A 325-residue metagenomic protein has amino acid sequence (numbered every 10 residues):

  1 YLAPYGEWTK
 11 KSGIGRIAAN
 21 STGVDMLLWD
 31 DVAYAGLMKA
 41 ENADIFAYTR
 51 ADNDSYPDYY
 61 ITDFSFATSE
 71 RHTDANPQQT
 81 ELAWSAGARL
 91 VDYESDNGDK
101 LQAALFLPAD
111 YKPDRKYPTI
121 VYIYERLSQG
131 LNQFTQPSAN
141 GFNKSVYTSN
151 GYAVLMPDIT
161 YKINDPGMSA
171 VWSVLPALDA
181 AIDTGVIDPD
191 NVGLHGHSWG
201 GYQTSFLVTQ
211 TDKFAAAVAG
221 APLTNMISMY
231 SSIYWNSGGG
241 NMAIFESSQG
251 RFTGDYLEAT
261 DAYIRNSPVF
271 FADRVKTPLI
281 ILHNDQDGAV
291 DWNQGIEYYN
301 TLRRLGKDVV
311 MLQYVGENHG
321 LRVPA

Functional and structural regions predicted by a protein language model:
Y1-E7, S128-T135: Short, conserved, GDST-rich strand-edge loop motifs in beta-rich repeat architectures
A3-Y5, K11-I17, S21-K112, F142: Non-catalytic accessory segments flanking enzyme active sites
G6-E7, D52, R126, S198: Residue-level signature of beta-propeller blades and closely related beta-rich strand-turn architectures in secreted
T9-K11, Y56-P57, S69, Q129-L131 (+2 more regions): Glycine/Thr-rich phosphate-binding loops of Rossmann-like dinucleotide-binding domains
Y59, Y93, A103, V121 (+3 more regions): Conserved hydrophobic/aromatic pocket- or pore-lining residues that grip, position, or stack substrates in active sites
F106, Y122-I123, H195, L282: Short hydrophobic segments within beta-strands
L107, D114-R126: Short beta-strand element of the alpha/beta-hydrolase
N132-A325: Active-site-proximal cap/loop segments of hydrolase catalytic domains
